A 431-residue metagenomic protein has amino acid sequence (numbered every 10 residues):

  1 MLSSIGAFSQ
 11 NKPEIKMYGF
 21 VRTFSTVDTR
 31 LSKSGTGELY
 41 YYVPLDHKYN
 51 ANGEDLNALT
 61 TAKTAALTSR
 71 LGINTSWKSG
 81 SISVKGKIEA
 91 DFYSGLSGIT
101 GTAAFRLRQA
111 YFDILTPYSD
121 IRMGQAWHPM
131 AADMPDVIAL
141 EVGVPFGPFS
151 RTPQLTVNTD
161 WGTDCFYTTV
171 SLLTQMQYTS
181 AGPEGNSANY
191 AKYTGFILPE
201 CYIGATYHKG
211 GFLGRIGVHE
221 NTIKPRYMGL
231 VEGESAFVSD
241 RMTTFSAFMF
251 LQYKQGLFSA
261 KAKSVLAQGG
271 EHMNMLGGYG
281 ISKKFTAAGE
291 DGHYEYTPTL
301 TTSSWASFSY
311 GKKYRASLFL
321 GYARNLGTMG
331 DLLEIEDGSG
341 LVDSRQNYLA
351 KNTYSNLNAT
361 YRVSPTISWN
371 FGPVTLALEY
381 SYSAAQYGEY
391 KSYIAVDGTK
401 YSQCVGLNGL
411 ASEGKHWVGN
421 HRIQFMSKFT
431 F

Functional and structural regions predicted by a protein language model:
M1-K12: Bacterial Sec-dependent N-terminal signal peptides
N11-G37, K48-Y49, G53-T179, I197 (+3 more regions): Outer membrane beta-barrel
D28-S32, S97-I99, A132-D136, Q177-G182 (+5 more regions): Outer-membrane beta-barrel proteins
S34-L39, A139-G143, G185-N189, V231-A236 (+3 more regions): Flexible, surface-exposed loop regions and adjacent strand-edge segments of Gram-negative outer-membrane beta-barrel
L56-L59, L96-G98, I138-G143, G182-A191 (+4 more regions): Extracellular loop and loop/strand-boundary signature of outer-membrane beta-barrel proteins
A58-A66, T102-A104, G147-F149, Y193-L198 (+5 more regions): Short sequence motifs at beta-strands and strand-loop junctions characteristic of Gram-negative outer-membrane
H208-L357, Y361: Detector for outer-membrane/organellar transmembrane beta-barrel domains, recognizing the amphipathic beta-strand
K415-F431: Outer-membrane beta-barrel "beta-signal"
